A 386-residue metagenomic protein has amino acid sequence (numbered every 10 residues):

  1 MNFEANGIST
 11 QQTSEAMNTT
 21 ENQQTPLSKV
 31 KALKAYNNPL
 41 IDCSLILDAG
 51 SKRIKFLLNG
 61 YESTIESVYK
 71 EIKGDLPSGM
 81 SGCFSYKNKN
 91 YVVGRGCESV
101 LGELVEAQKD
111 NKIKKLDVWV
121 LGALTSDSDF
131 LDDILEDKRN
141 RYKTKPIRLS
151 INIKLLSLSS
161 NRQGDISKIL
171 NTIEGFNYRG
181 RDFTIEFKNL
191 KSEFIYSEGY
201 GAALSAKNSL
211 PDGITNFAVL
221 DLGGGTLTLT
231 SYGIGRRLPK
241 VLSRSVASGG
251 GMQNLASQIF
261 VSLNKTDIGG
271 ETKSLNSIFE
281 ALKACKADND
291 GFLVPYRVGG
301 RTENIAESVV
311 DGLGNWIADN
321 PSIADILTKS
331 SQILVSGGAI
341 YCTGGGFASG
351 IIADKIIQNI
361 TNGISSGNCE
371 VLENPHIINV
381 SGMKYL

Functional and structural regions predicted by a protein language model:
N2-A218, R237-L242, G249, V298-I340 (+1 more regions): Nucleotide/phosphate-binding catalytic cleft detector across ATP-hydrolyzing and phosphate-transferring enzymes
I54, T230-I278: Glycine-rich phosphate-binding loop plus the immediately following alpha-helix
V219-G233: Basic (Lys/Arg-enriched) interaction patch that binds polyanionic ligands
L222, G345-G346: Active-site metal-binding loops of divalent metal-dependent hydrolases
L263-G312: A mobile "lid/hinge" subdomain adjacent to the ATP/sugar-phosphate binding pocket shared across diverse ATP-dependent
